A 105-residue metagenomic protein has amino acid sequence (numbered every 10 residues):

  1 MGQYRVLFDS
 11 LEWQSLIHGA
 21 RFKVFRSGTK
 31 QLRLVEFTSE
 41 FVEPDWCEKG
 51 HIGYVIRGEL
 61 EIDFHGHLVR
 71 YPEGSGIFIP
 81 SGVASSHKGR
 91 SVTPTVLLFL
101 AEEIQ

Functional and structural regions predicted by a protein language model:
M1-V35: A short, N-terminal "cap"/entry segment at the start of jelly-roll beta-barrel domains of the cupin/DSBH fold
G28-C47, S81-A84: Conserved short histidine dyad/triad with adjacent acidic residue
E36, F64-G66, S91, L100-A101: Residue-level recognition of conserved beta-strand positions in structured domain cores
F37, W46-I62: Short, conserved beta-strand element in jelly-roll/cupin
E59-E61, L68, T95-V96: Structural motif
H65-G82: Short acidic-glycine-tyrosine-enriched beta hairpin
S81-Q105: Ligand-binding loop in jelly-roll beta-barrel domains
